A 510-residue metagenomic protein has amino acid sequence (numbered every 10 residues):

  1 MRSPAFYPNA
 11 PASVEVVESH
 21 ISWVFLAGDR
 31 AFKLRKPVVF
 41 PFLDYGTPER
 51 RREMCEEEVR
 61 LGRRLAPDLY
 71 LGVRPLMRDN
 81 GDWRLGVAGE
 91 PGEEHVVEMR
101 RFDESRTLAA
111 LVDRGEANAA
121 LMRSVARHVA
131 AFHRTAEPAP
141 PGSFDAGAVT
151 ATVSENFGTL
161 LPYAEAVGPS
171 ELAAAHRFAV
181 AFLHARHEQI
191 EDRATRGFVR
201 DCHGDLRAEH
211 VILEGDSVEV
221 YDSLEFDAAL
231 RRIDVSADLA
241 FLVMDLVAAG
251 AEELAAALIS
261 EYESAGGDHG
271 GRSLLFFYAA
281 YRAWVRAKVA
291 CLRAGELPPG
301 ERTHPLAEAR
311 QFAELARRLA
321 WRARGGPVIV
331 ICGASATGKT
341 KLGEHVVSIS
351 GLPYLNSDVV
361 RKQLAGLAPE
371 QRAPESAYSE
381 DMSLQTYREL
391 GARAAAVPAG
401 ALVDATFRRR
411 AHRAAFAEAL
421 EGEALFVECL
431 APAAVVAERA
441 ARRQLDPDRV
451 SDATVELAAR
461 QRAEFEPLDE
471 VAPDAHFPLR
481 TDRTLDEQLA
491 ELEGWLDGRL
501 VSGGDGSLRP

Functional and structural regions predicted by a protein language model:
R2-H203, A208-Y281, V285: Conserved ATP-binding subdomain of kinase catalytic cores across diverse folds
G300-A320: N-terminal pre-Walker A segment at the start of P-loop NTPase domains
K339: Conserved lysine of the Walker
L342: Hydrophobic positions on the alpha1 helix immediately C-terminal to the Walker A/P-loop
S348-V397: Conserved substrate/cofactor phosphate-moiety recognition/catalytic segment in nucleotide-dependent phosphotransferases
A365-G366, A373-D381, G422-L468: A glycine- and Lys/Arg-enriched "phosphate-lid" helix/loop adjacent to the NTP-binding pocket of small-molecule kinases
Y378-A424: Glycine-rich phosphate-binding loop used to anchor ATP phosphates in small-molecule kinases, encompassing both
L445-E491, L500-P510: Small-molecule kinase domains that catalyze NTP-dependent phosphoryl transfer to phosphate-bearing small molecules
